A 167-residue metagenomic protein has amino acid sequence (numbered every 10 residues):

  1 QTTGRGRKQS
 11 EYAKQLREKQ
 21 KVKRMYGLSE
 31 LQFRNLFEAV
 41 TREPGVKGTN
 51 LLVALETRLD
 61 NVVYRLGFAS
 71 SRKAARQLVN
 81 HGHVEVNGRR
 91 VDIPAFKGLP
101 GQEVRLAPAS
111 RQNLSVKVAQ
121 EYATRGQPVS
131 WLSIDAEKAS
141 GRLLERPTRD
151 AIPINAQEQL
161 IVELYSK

Functional and structural regions predicted by a protein language model:
Q1-L66, I93-K167: Ferredoxin-like alpha/beta domains used as RNA- or RNAP-binding modules
R72, L78-V79, G98: Short, well-ordered loop/turn sites that connect or cap secondary structure elements
V79, R90, P108: DNA major-groove recognition helix of helix-turn-helix
G82-V86, R90-D92: Glycine- and Gly-Pro-enriched alpha-helical subdomains that act as flexible, kink-prone "lid/hinge" or packing modules
